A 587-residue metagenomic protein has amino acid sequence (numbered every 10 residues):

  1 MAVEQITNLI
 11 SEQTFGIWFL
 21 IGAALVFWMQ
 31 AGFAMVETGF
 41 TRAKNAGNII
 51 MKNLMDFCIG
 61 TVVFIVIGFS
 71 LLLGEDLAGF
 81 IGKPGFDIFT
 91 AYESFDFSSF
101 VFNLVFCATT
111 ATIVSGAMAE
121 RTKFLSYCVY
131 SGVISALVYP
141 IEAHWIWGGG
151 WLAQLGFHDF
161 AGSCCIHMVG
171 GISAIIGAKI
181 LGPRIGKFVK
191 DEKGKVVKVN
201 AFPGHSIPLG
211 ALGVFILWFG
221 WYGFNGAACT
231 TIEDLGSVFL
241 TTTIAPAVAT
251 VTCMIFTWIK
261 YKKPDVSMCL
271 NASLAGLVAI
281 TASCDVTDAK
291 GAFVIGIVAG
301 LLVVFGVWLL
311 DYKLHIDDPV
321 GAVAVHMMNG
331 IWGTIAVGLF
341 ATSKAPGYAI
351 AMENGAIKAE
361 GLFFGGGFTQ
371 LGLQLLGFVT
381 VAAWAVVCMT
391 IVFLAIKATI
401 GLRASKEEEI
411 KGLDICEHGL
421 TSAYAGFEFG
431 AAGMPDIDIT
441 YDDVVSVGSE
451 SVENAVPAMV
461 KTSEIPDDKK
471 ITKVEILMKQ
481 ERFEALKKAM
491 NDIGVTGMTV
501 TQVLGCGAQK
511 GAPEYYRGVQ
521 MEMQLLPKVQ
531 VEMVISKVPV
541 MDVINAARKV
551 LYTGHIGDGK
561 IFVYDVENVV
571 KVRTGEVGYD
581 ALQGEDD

Functional and structural regions predicted by a protein language model:
A2-T462: Glycine- and aromatic-enriched membrane alpha-helices
C416-S422, P435-D587: Positively charged, small/polar-rich N-terminal and surface patches that mediate targeting and assembly and bind
